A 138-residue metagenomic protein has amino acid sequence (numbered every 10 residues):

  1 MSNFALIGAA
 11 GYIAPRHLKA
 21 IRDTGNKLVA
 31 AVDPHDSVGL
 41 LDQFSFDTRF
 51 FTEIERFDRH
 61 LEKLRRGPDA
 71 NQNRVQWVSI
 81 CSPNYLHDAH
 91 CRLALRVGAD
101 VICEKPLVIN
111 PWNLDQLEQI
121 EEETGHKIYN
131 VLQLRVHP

Functional and structural regions predicted by a protein language model:
M1-D47: N-terminal Rossmann-like dinucleotide-binding module
A5-I7, I102, Y129: Conserved hydrophobic packing residues within short motifs/helices of P-loop NTPase cores of ABC-family ATPases
A10, S82-P83, P106, L132-R135: Structured beta->alpha junctions
V29-A30, W77, K127: Short, Asp-centered acidic motifs that coordinate Mg2+ and/or phosphate in catalytic or ligand-binding sites
D47-T48, V97-A99, E123-K127: A short helix->loop->beta-strand "cap" motif at the edges of active sites that frequently abuts
F50-T52, L132: A structural signal for short, well-ordered beta-strand elements
T52-I120: Beta-loop-alpha module in the N-terminal Rossmann-like domain of NAD(P)-dependent dehydrogenases, especially those
V108-P138: A contiguous active-site-proximal alpha/beta segment in oxidoreductase catalytic domains
